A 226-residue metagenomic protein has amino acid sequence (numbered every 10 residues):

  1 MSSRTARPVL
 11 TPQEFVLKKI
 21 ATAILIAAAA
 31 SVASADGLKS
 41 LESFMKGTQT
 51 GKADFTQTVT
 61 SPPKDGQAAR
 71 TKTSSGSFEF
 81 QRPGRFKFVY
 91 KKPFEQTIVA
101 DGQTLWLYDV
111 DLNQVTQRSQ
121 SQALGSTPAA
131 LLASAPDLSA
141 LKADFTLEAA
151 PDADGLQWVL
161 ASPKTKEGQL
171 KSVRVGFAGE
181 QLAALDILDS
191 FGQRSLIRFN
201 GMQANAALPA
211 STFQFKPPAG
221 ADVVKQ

Functional and structural regions predicted by a protein language model:
M1-V16: N-terminal amphipathic/basic-hydrophobic helices that include classical n-h-c signal peptides and signal-anchor
V9, D54-T58, S77-E79, V89 (+4 more regions): Residue-level recognition of well-ordered beta-strand positions that form the cores of beta-sheet-rich folds across
K18-L25: Sec-dependent signal peptide recognition, specifically the positively charged N-region followed immediately by
I26-S34: Hydrophobic h-region of N-terminal signal peptides that target proteins for export in Gram-negative bacteria
D36-S61, D65, D109-K171, K225-Q226: Flexible, processing/modification-adjacent segments and terminal tails in exported/periplasmic/extracellular proteins
K46-G102: N-terminal mature ectodomain segment of secretory-pathway/periplasmic proteins
S77-P128, S195-L196: An acidic-aromatic
T116, K142-Q226: Gly/Pro-enriched, hydrophobic low-complexity segments that function as extracytoplasmic propeptides/linkers
